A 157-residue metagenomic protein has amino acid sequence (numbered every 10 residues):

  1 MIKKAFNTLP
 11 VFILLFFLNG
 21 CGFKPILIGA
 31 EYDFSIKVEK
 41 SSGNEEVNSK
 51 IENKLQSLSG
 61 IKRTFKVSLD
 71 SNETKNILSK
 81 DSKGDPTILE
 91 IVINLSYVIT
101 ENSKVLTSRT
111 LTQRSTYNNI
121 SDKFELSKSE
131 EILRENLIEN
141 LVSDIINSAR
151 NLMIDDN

Functional and structural regions predicted by a protein language model:
M1-L9: Bacterial N-terminal signal peptides that target proteins for export
P10-L14: Hydrophobic helical h-region of N-terminal Sec-dependent signal peptides in bacterial secretory/periplasmic proteins
F17-G20: C-terminal motif of bacterial Sec signal peptides marking the signal peptidase cleavage site
G22-K24: Bacterial signal peptide processing site
I26-D33, E131-N157: Compositionally biased, intrinsically disordered linkers/stalks adjacent to structured regions
E31-E52: Post-signal peptide N-terminal segment of mature Sec-exported envelope proteins
E39-S41, D70, R114: A structural detector for beta-sheet-dominated domains
I51-N53, L58-S108, T116-E135, E139 (+2 more regions): Surface-exposed short loop/turn segments
